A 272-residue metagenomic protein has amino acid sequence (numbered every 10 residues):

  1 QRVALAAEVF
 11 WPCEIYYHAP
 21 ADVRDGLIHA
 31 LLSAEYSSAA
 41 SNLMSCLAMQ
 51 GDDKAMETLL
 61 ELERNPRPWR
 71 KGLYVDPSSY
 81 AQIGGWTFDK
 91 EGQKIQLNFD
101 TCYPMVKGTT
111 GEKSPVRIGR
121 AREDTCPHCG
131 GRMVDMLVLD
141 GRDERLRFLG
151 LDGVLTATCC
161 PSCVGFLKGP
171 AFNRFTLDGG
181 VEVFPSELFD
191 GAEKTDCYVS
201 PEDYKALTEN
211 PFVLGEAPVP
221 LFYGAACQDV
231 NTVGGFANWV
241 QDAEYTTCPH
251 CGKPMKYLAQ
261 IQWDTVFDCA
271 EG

Functional and structural regions predicted by a protein language model:
Q1-G272: Preference for intrinsically disordered or flexible, low-complexity segments and adjacent hinge/connector residues
